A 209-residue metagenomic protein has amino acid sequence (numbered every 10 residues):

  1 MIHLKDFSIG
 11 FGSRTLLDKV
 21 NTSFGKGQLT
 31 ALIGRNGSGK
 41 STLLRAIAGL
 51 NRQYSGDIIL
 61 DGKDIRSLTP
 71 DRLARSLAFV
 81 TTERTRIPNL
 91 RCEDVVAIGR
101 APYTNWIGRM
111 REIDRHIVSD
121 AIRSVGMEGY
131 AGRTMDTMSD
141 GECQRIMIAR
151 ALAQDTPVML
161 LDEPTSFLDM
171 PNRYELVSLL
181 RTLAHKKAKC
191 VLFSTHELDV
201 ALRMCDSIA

Functional and structural regions predicted by a protein language model:
I33-R35: The feature captures the beta-strand-to-loop junction immediately N-terminal to the Walker
A48: Helix-to-loop junction immediately C-terminal to a conserved catalytic motif
G56-K63, L73: Conserved ABC transporter NBD signature motif
A97, E112-Y130: Conserved ABC ATPase "signature" region
T134-M138, E142: Conserved ABC ATPase signature
M159-D162: Catalytic Walker B motif of ABC-type/P-loop ATPase nucleotide-binding domains
T195-H196: H-loop/switch region of ABC-family ATPase nucleotide-binding domains
